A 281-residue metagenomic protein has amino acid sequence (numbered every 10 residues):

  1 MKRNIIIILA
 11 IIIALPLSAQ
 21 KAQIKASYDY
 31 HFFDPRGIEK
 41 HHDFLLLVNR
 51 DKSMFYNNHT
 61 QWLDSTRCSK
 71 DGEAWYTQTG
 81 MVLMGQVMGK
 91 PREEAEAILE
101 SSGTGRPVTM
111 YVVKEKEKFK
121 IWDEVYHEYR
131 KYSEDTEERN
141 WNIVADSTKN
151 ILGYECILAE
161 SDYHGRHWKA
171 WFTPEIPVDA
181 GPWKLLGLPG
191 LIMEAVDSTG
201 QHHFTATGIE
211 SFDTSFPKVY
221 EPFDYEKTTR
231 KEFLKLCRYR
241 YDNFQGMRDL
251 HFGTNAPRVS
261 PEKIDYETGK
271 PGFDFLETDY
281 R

Functional and structural regions predicted by a protein language model:
M1-A26: Bacterial Sec-dependent N-terminal signal peptides
I11, R166, G190-L191: Aromatic- and glycine-enriched beta-alpha-beta binding-site module
Q20-N140, D146-T148, E155, G200-R281: Extracellular or lumenal secretory-pathway regions
K21-S27, L152-A159, G187-E194: Short, hydrophobic/aromatic-rich segments at coil-to-beta transitions
H31-F33, E160-D162, V196: A generic structural motif
M54-Y56, C156, A170, M193-A195: Short hydrophobic-aromatic micro-motifs
R130-G181: Extended beta-strand-rich segments in extracellular/periplasmic secretory proteins, especially within noncatalytic
V178-F212: Structured soluble/peripheral alpha/beta segments that form catalytic or ligand/cofactor-binding pockets
